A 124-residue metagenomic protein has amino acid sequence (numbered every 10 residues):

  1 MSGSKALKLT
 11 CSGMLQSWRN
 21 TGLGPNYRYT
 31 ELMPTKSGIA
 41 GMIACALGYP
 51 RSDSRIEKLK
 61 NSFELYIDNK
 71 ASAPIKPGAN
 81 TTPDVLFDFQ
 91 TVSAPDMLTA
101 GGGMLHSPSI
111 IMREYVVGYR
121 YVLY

Functional and structural regions predicted by a protein language model:
S2-S52: N-terminal ordered "arm"
M33, S37, G48-Y121: Extended, compositionally biased
